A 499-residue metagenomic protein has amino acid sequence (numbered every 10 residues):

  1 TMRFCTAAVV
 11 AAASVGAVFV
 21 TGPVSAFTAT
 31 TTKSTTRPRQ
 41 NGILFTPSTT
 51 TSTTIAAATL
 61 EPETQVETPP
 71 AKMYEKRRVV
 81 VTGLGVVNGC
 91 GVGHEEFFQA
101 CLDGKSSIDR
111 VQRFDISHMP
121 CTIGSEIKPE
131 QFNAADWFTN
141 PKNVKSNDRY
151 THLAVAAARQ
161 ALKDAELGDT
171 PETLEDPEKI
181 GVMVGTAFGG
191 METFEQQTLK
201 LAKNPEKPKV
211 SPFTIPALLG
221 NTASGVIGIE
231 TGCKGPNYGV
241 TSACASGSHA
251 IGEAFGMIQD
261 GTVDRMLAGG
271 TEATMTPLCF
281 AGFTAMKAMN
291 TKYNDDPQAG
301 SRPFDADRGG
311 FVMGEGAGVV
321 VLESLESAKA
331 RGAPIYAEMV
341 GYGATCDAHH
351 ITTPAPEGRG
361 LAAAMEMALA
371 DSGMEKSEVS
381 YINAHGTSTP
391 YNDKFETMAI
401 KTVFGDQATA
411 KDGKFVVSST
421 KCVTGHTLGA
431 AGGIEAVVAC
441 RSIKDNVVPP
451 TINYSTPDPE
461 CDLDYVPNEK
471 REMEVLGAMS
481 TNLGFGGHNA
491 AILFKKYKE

Functional and structural regions predicted by a protein language model:
M2-P38: N-terminal chloroplast transit peptides
A57-N143, E326-E338, V437-I452, L493-E499: ACP-dependent fatty acid/polyketide chain-elongation machinery
R78-T82, D109-R110, N294-S372, S380-Y381 (+2 more regions): Condensing-enzyme catalytic core mediating Claisen C-C bond formation in acyl metabolism
V81, K105-S242, T271-F280, K376-N392: Conserved beta-ketoacyl condensing-enzyme motif
A154-L167, G220-A223, G228-T231, P236-E272 (+3 more regions): Active-site-proximal alpha-helical scaffold in enzymes
A161-P177, A328-I335, A364-Y381, V403-A410: Phosphate/pyrophosphate-binding loops at sites that engage ATP/ADP/AMP, CoA/4′-phosphopantetheine, polyphosphate
K203-S211, G252, G256, E272-K329 (+3 more regions): Glycine-/small-residue-rich "gating" segment that lines the acyl/pantetheine channel and substrate pocket
H349-L361, T387-F404, T409, T427-I434 (+1 more regions): Short glycine/threonine-rich loop-to-helix capping motif typified by GTGT followed within a few residues by an Asp-Pro
